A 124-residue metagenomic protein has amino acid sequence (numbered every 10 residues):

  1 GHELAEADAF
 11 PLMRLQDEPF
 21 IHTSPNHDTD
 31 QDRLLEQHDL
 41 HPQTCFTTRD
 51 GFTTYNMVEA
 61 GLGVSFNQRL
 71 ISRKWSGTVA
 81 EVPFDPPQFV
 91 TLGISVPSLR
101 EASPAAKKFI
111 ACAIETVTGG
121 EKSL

Functional and structural regions predicted by a protein language model:
G1-H2, F10-L12, E18, F89-I94: Small-molecule pocket liners
L4-D8, E18-H38, A102-A106, I110-A111 (+2 more regions): Secondary-structure junction motif
A7-D8, F52-E101: Beta-alpha-beta core module
M13, Y55-N56, K107: Alpha-helical segments flanking ligand/cofactor-binding loops in enzyme cores
R14, P19, D39, G61-L62: Conserved functional loop/turn residues at catalytic and ligand-binding sites
H22-T23, H41-D50: Short beta-strand-to-loop elements that line the ligand-binding cleft of bilobed periplasmic-binding protein-like
D28, D50-G51: Conserved glycosyltransferase catalytic-site signature
E36-C45, V79: A local structural motif
